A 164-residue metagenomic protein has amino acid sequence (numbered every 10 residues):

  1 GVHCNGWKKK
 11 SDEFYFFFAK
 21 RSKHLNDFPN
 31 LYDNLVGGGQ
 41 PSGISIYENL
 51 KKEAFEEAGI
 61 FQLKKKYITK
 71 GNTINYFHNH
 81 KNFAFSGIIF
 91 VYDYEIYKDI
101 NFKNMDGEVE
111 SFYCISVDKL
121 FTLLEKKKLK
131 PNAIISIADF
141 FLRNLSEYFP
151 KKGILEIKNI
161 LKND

Functional and structural regions predicted by a protein language model:
G1-N5, F14-F17: Generic beta-strand structural signal
C4, A54, Y92: Terminal peptide-recognition signature
W7-S11, S22-L25, G59-N101: Active-site segment of metal-dependent pyrophosphate-handling enzymes, primarily the Nudix hydrolase catalytic core
E13-E56, I60, T69-N72, I160-D164: Conserved Nudix-box catalytic region and its N-terminal flanking loop in Nudix hydrolases and closely related
H24, N30-Y32, F85, I89-V91 (+2 more regions): Nudix hydrolase/Nudix homology domain
G37-S45, N79, F83, S111: A short glycine-/small-residue-rich loop at the edge of a beta-strand within enzyme catalytic domains
